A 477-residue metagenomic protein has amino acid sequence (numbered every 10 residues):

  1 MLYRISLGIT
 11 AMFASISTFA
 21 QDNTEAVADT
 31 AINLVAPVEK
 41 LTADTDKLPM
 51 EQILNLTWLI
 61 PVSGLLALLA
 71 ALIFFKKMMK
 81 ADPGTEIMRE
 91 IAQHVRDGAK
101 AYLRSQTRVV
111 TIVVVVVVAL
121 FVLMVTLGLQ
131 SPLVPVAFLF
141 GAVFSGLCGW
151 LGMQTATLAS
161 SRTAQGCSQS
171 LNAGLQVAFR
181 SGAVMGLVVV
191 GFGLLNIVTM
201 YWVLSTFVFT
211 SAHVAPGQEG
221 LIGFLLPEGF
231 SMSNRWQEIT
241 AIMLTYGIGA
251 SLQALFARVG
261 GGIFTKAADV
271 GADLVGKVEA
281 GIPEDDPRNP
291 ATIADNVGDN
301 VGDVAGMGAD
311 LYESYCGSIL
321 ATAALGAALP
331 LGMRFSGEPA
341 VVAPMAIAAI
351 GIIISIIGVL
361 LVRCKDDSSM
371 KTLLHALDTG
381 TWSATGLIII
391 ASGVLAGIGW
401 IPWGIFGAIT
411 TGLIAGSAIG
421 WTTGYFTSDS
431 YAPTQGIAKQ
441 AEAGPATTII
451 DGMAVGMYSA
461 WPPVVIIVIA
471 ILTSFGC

Functional and structural regions predicted by a protein language model:
M1-T30: N-terminal secretory/membrane targeting signals
Q21-C477: Hydrophobic packing and interface segments
